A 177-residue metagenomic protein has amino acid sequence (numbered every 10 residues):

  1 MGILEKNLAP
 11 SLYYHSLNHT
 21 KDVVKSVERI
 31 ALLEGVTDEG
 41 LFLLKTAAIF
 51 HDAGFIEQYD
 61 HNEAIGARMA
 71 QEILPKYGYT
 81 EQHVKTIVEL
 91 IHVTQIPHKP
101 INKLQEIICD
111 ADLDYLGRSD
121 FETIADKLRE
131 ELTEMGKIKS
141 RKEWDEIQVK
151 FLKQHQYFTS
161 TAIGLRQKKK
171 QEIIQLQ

Functional and structural regions predicted by a protein language model:
G2-L8: Short glycine/proline-rich turn/loop motifs
L8-D38, F50, Y79, I96-Q177: Divalent metal-dependent phosphate-bond-processing catalytic cores, especially two-metal-ion Mg2+/Mn2+ enzymes that act
S16, E39, Y59, E63: Aromatic-acidic/polar surface patches that form glycan- and anion
V23, L41-E57, G66, I87-Q95: His-Asp-centered metal-binding catalytic motifs of divalent-metal-dependent phosphohydrolases/nucleases
V23, N62-Y77: An active-site-proximal "capping" alpha-helix that borders the catalytic cofactor pocket
A53-H61, G78-Y79: Short coil/turn segments at secondary-structure boundaries
